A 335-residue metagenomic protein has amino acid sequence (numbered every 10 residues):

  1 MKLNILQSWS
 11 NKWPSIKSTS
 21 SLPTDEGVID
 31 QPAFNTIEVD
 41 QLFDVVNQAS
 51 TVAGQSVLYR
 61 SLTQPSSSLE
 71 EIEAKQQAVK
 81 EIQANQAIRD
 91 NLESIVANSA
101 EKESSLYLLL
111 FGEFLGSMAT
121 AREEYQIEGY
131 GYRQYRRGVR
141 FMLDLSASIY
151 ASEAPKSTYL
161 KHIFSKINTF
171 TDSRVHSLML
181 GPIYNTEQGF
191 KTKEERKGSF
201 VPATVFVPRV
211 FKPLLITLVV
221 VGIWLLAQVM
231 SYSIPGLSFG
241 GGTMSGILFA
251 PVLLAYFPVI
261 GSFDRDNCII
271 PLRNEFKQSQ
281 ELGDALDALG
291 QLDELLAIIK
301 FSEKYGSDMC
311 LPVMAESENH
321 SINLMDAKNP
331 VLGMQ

Functional and structural regions predicted by a protein language model:
M1-L215, F276-A297, M309-P312, A327-N329: Conserved amphipathic alpha-helical "coupling/scaffold" segments that transmit conformational changes between domains
A119-I127, Y232-F239, K304-N319: Intrinsically disordered, low-complexity coil segments
G198-C268: Transmembrane alpha-helical hairpins and terminal membrane-anchor modules
M244-A250, E275-L282: Short low-complexity stretches enriched in small and charged residues
G246-P258, I298-Q335: ATPase nucleotide-binding head domains, primarily ABC-like/P-loop NTPase cores
D266-I269, L295-F301: Short, charged, low-hydrophobicity "junction" segments
